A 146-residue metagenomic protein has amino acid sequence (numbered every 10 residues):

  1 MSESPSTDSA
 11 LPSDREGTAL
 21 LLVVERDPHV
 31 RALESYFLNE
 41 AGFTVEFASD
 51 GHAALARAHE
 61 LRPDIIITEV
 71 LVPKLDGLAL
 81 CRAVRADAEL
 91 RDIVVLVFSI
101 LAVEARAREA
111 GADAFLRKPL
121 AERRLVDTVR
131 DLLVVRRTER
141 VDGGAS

Functional and structural regions predicted by a protein language model:
M1-L22, R123-S146: Non-catalytic signal-transmission and effector/linker regions of two-component phosphorelay proteins
E25, S99: Conserved acidic carboxylate
R31, V72-P73: The feature encodes the CheY-like receiver
A32-E40: Charged docking surfaces used in two-component/phosphorelay signaling
S35, A79, I100-R117, R123-D127: Alpha4 helix (beta4-alpha4-beta5 surface) of REC/receiver domains from two-component response regulators
G42-S49, R57: Short hydrophobic/Thr-rich beta-strand motif most characteristic of the beta2 strand and flanking loop of CheY-like
D50-A53, D76-A79: Acidic catalytic/metal-coordinating carboxylates
E69: Active-site residues of response regulator receiver
